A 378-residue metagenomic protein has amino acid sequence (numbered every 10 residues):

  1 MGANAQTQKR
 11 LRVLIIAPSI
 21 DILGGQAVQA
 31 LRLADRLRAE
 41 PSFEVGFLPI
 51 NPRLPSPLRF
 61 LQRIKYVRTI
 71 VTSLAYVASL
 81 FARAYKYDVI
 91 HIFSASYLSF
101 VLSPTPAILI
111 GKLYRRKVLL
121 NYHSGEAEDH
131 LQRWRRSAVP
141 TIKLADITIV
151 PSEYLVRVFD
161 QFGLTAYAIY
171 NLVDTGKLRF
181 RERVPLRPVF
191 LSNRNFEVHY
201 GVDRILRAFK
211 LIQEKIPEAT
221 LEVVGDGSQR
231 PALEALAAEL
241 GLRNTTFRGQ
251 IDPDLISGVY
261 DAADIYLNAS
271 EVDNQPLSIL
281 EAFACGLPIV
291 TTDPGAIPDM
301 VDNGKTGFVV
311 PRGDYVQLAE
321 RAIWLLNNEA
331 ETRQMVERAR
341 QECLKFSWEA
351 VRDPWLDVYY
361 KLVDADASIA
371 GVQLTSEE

Functional and structural regions predicted by a protein language model:
L14-I16, E182-Q213, E222-D226: Conserved donor-binding/catalytic core segment of Leloir-type glycosyltransferases
H91, Y266-L267, V290: A short hydrophobic beta-strand element within the catalytic core of glycosyltransferases that build diverse glycans
Y154, L172: Carbohydrate-associated surface elements
E234-I251: Nucleotide-activated donor-binding/catalytic signature segment of Leloir-type glycosyltransferases, i.e., the conserved
Q250-I251, G258-A263: Short alpha-helical donor nucleotide-sugar binding micro-motif in glycosyltransferases
E271: Aromatic "clamp/platform" in nucleotide-sugar-dependent glycosyltransferases that forms part of the donor/acceptor
P288-T291, V301: Short hydrophobic beta-strand element within catalytic cores of glycosyltransferases and related nucleotide-activated
N303-G304, F308-Y315, W324-E329, L344: Conserved acidic donor-binding segment of nucleotide-sugar-dependent glycosyltransferases
